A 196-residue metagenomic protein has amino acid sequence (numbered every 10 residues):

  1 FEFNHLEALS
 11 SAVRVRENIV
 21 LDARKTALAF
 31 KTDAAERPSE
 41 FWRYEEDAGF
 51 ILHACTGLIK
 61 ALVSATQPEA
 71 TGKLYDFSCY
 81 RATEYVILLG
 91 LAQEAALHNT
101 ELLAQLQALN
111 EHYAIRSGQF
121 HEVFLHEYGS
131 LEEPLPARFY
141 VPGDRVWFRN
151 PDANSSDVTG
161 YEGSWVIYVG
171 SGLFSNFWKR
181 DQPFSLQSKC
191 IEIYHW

Functional and structural regions predicted by a protein language model:
F1-R145, N150-G160, S164, V169-W196: Cysteine-nucleophile amide-bond enzymes
